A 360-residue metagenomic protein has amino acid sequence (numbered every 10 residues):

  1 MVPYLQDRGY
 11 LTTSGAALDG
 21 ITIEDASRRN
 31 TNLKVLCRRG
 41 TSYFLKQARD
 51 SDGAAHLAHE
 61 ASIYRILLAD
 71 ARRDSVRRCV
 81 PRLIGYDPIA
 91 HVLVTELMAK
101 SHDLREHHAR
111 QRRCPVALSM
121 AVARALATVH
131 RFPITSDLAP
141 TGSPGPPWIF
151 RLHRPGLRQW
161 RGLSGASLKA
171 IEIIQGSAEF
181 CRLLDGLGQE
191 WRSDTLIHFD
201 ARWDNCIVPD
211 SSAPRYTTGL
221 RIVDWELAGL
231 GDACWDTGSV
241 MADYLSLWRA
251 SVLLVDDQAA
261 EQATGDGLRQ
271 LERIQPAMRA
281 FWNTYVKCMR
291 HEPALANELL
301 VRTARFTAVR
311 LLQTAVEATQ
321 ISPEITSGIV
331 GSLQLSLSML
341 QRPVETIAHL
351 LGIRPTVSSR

Functional and structural regions predicted by a protein language model:
M1-I21: Juxta-kinase regulatory segment immediately upstream of eukaryotic protein kinase catalytic domains
E24-R39, F44-L45, R182-W235: Active-site acidic catalytic loop and adjacent metal/ATP-binding pocket of ATP-dependent phosphoryl transfer enzymes
K34-A58, H107: ATP-binding glycine-rich loop module of kinase domains
Q47-I84, R112-V122: A conserved alpha-helical element in kinase catalytic cores
L93-H102: Short pocket-lining segment of the protein kinase catalytic domain that shapes the ATP-binding cleft
S101-S143: Conserved kinase catalytic-core helix
R131-I134, A139-L187, P276-F281, Y285 (+1 more regions): Active-site catalytic-loop/activation-segment of kinase and kinase-like phosphoryl-transfer enzymes
W235-M289, T307-E324: Active-site activation/catalytic loop segments of kinase-like enzymes and analogous catalytic loops in related
